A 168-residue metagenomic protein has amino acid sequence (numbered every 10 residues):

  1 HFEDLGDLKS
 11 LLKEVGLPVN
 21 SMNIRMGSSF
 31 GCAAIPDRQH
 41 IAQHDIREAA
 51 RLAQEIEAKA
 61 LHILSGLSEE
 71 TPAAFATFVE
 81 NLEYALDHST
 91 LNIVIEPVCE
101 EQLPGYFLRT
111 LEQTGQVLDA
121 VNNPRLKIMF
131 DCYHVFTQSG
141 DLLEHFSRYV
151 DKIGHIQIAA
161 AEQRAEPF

Functional and structural regions predicted by a protein language model:
H1, I63, I95, F130-C132 (+1 more regions): Conserved beta-strand positions
H1-E55, D119, N123-K127, V150-D151 (+2 more regions): N-terminal pre-domain/capping segments
H1-S10, F30-C32, S68-A73, E101-G105 (+2 more regions): Acidic-and-aromatic substrate-binding clefts and catalytic sites of carbohydrate-active enzymes
D7-G16, N81-H88, H145: Catalytic-core regions built around general acid/base machinery
C32-K127, T137: Active-site acidic/histidine proton-transfer and metal-coordination neighborhood in alpha/beta enzyme cores
G140-S147: Bacterial c-di-GMP phosphodiesterase catalytic domain signature
